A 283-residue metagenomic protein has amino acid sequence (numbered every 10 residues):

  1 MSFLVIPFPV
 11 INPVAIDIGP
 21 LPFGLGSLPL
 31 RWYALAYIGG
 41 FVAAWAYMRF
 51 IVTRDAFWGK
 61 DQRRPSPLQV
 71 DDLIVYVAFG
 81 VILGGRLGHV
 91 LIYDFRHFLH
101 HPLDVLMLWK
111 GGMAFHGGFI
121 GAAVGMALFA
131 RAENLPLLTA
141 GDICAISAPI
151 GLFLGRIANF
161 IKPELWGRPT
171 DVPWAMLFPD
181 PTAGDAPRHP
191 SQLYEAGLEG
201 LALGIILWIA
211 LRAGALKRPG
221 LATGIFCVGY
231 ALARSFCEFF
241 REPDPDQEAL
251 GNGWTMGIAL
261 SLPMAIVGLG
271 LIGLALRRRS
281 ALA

Functional and structural regions predicted by a protein language model:
M1-A283: Hydrophobic, membrane-interfacing alpha helices
